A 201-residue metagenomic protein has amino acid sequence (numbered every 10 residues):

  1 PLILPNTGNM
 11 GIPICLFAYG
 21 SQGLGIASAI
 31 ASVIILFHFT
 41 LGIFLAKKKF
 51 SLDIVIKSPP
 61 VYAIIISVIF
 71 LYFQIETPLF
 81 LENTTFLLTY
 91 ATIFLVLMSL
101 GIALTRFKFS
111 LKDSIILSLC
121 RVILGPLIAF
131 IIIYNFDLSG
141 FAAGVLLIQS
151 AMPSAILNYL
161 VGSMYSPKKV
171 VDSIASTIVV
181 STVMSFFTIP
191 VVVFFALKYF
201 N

Functional and structural regions predicted by a protein language model:
P1-N201: Alpha-helical transmembrane segments of multi-pass small-molecule/ion transporters
